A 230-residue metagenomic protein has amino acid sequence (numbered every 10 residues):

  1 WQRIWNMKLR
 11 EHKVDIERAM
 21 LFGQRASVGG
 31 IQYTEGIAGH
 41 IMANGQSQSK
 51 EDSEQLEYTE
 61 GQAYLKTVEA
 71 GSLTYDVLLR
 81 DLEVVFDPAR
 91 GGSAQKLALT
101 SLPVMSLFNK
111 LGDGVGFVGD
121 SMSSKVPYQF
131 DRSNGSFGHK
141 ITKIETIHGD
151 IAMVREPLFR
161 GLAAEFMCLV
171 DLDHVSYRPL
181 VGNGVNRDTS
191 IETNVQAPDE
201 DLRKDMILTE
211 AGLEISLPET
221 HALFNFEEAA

Functional and structural regions predicted by a protein language model:
W1-A230: Core alpha/beta structural scaffold of self-assembling particle/tube/pore-forming proteins
